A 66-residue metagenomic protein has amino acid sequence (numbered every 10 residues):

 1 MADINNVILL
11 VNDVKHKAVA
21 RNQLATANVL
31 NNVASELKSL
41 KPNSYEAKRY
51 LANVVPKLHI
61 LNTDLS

Functional and structural regions predicted by a protein language model:
A2-A25, I60-N62: N-terminal acidic leader/helix
N5, L24-S35, K48-N53: Short, charged, amphipathic alpha-helical segments
H16-A27, S39-K48, S66: Charged, low-complexity interaction regions
K48-S66: Charged low-complexity stretches with an acidic bias
